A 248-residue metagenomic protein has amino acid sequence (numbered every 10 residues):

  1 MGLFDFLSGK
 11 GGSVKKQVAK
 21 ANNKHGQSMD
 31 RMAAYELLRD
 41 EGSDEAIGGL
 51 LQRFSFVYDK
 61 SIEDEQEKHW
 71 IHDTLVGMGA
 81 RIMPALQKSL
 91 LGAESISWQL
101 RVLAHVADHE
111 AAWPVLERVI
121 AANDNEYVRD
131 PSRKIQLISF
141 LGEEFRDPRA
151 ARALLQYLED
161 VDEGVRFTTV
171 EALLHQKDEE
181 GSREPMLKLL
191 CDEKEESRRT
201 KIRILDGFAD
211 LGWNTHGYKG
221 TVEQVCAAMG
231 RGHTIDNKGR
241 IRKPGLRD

Functional and structural regions predicted by a protein language model:
G2-G9, S28-S43, I62-A80, K88 (+6 more regions): Structural detector for internal amphipathic alpha-helices that build alpha-solenoid repeat scaffolds
F6-N22, S43-Y58, G79-L90, H109-D124 (+3 more regions): Amphipathic alpha-helical scaffolding segments comprising HEAT/armadillo-like alpha-solenoid repeats
K20-M29, Q52-Q66, K88-I96, A122-S132 (+3 more regions): Short coil turns that connect the paired helices of HEAT/ARM alpha-solenoid repeats
Y218-D248: Terminal, low-structured helical/coil segments at or just beyond the last alpha-helical repeat
